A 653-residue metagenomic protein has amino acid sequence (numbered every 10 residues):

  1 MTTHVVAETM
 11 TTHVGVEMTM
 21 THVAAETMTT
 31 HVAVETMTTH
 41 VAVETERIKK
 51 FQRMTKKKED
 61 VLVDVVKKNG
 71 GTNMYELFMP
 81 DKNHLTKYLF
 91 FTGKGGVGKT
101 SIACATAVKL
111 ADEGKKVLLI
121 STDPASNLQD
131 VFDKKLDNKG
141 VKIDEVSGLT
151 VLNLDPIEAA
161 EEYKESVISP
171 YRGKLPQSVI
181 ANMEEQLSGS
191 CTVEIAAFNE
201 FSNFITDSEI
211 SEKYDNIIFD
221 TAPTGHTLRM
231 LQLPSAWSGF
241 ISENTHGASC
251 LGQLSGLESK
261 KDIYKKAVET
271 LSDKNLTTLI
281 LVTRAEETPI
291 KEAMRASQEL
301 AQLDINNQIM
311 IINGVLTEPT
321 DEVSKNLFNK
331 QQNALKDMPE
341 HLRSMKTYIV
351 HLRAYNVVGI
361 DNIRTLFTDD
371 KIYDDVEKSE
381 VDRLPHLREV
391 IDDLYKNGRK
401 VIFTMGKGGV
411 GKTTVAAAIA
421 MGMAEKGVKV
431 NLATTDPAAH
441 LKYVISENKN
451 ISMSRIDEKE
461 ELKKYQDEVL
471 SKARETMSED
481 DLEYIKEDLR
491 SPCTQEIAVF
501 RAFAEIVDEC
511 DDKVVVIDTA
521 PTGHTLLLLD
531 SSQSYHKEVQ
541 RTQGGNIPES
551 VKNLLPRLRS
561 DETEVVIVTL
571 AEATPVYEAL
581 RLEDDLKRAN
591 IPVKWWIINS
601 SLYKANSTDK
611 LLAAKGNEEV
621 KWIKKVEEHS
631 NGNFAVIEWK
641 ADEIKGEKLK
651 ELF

Functional and structural regions predicted by a protein language model:
M1-T45: Long, intrinsically disordered low-complexity tandem-repeat segments
M54-D60, D64-N83, V268, S272-R399 (+2 more regions): C-terminal lobe/tail of nucleotide-utilizing enzymes
K82-N83, L110-E113, I143-E145, D207-E212 (+6 more regions): Conserved catalytic network of the ASCE P-loop NTPase/AAA+ motor domain
F90-F91, T106-L110, L119, P124 (+14 more regions): Short, structured motif recognition centered on aromatic/hydrophobic residues
F90-T92, V97-V151, T221, L231-S235 (+2 more regions): Walker A/P-loop NTP-binding active-site region of P-loop NTPases, recognizing the glycine-rich GxxxxGKT/S
S126-S188, T192, A439-R490: P-loop NTPase motor core
S126-V131, A159-Y163, G225-R229, I290-K291 (+8 more regions): Switch/connector loops and helix/strand junctions flanking conserved nucleotide-binding motifs in nucleotide-processing
R172-E286, E292-R295, T476-T574, E578-R581: Phosphate/Mg2+-binding loops and adjacent switch elements in nucleotide/diphosphate-handling enzyme cores
